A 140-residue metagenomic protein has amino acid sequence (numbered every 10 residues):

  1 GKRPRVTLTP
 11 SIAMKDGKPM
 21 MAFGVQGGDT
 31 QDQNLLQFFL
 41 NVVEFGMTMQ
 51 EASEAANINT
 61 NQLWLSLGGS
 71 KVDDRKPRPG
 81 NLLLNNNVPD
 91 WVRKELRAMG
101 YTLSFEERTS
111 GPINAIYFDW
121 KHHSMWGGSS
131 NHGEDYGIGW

Functional and structural regions predicted by a protein language model:
G1-E107: Proteins synthesized as precursors that undergo proteolytic processing into mature forms
D90-W140: In a subset of proteins, long, contiguous C-terminal domains/tails are tracked
